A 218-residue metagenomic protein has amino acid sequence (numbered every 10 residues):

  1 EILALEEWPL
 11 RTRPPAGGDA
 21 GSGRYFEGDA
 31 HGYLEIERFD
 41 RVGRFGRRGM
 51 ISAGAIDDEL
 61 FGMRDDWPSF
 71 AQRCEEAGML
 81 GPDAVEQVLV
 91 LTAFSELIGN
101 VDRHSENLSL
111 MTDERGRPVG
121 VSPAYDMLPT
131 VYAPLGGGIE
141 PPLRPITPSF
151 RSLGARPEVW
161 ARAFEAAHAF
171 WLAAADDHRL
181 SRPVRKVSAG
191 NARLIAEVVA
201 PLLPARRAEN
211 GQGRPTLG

Functional and structural regions predicted by a protein language model:
E1-S105, S109-G218: Anionic ligand-binding catalytic core segments
